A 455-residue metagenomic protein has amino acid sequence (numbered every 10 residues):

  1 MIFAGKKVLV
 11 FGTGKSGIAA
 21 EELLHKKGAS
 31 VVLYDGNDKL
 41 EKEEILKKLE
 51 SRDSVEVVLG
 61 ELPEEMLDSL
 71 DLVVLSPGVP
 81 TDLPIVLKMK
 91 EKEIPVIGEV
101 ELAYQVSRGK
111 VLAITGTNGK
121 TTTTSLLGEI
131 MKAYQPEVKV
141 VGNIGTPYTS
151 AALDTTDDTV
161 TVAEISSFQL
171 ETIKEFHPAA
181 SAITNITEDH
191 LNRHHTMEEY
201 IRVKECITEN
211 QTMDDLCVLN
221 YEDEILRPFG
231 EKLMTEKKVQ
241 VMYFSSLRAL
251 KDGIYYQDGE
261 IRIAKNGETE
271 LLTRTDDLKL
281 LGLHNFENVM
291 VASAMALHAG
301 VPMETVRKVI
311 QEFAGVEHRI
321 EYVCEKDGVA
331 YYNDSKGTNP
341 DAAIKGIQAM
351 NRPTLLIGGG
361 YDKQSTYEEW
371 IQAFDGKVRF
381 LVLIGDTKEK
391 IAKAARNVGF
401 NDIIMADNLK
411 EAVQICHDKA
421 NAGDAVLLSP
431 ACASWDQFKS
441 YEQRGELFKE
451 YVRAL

Functional and structural regions predicted by a protein language model:
M1-A113, Y134, E304, Q311 (+2 more regions): Short, basic phosphate-binding NTP loop
I2-K7, G17-K27, T275-V378: Nucleotide phosphate-binding/pyrophosphate-handling subdomain across enzymes that bind or process nucleotide phosphates
G12, L24, V73, I114 (+12 more regions): Residue-level signal for inorganic ion chemistry
G14, N37, I144, E222-D223 (+2 more regions): Residues in the short beta-alpha loop(s) of Rossmann-like NAD(P)-binding domains
E22-K26, K47, E64-D68, P77-Y221 (+3 more regions): Phosphate-binding loop of NTP-binding sites
S30-D35, V140, V162, Y243 (+1 more regions): Short beta-strand "acidic-cap" motif of Rossmann-like dinucleotide-binding folds
S30-N37, C217-Y221, I357-G358, K377-D386: Short internal beta-strands
K47-L49, E368-D424: C-terminal helical cap/extension that packs against the catalytic core of soluble nucleotide-cofactor enzymes
